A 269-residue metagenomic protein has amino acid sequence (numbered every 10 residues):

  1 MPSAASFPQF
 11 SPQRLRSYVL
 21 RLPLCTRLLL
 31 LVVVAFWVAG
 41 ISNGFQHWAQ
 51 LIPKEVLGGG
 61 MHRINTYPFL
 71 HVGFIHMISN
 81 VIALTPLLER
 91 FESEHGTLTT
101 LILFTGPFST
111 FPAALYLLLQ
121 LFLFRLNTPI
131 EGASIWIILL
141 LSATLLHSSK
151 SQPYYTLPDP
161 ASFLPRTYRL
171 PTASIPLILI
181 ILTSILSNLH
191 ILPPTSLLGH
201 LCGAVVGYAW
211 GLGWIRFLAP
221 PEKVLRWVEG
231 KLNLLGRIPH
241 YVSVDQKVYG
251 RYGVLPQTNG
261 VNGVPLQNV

Functional and structural regions predicted by a protein language model:
M1-P23, V34, T167-V269: C-terminal transmembrane module of polytopic alpha-helical membrane proteins
F10-E131, H190-G199: N-terminal TM1-TM2 helical hairpin plus the immediately adjacent luminal interfacial "cap"
I78, G132-L141, L198-V205: Membrane-embedded alpha-helical segments of multi-pass membrane proteins, especially the transmembrane helices
V81-F91, I102-P107, L140-K150, V205-I215: Membrane-interfacial alpha-helical segments at the cytosolic side of multi-pass membrane proteins
F122, L141-P153, L182-L189, A209: Short, well-ordered alpha-helical segments in soluble proteins
F122-N127, P153-D159, R216-E229: A cytosolic-side transmembrane-helix exit/cap motif
L126-Y154, Y168-T172: Membrane-interface micro-motifs in multi-pass membrane enzymes
S162-R166: A contiguous binding-surface segment within folded domains or other stable secondary-structure elements
